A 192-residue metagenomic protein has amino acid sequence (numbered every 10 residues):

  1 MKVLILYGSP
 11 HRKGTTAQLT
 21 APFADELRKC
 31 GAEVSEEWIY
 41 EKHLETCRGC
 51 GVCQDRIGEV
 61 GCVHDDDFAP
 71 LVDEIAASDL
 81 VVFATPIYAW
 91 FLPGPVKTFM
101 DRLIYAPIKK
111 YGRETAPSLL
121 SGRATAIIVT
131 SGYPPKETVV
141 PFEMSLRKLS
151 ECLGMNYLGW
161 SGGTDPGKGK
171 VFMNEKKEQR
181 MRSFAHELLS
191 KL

Functional and structural regions predicted by a protein language model:
M1-T85, A89-I108, G112, K168-L192: N-terminal beta1-alpha1-beta2 submodule of the flavodoxin-like/Rossmannoid cofactor-binding fold
V34, Y157-L158: Hydrophobic anchor at the start of a short beta-strand that flanks the dinucleotide cofactor-binding loop
Y111-N156: Short, glycine-/small-residue-rich phosphate/pyrophosphate-handling segment
G159-T164: Beta-strand-loop-alpha "switch" segments that mediate conformational coupling across diverse proteins
